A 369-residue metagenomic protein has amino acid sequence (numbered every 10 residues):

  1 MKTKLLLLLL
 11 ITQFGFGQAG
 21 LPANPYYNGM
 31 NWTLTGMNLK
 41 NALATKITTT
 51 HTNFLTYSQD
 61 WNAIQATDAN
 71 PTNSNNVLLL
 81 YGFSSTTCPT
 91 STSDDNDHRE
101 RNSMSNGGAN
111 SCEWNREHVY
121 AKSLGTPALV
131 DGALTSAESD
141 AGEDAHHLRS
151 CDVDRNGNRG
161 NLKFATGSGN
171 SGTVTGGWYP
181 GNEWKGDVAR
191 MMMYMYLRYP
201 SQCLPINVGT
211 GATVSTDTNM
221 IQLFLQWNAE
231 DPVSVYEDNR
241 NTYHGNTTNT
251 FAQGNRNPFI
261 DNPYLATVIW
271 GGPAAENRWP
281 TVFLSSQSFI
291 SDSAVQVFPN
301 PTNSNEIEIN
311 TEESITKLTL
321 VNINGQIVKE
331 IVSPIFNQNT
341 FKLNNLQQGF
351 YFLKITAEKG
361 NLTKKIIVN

Functional and structural regions predicted by a protein language model:
K4-Q13: Sec-dependent N-terminal signal peptides
L6, Q287-N369: C-terminal outer-membrane/trafficking sorting elements
G15-G20, P273-S293: Low-complexity, Pro/Thr/Ser/Gly/Ala-rich linker/spacer regions in secreted, extracellular modular proteins
Q18-T90: N-terminal module-boundary/linker segments of secreted carbohydrate-active enzymes
Y57-A66, N96-N102, A133-A137, W178-Y179: Short alpha-helical segments and helix-capping/turn motifs at coil-helix boundaries
C88-E113: Short, His- and charge-rich active-site/binding loops that engage polyanionic ligands
S105-N115, V119-F283: Domain-level detector of nuclease and nuclease-like folds in predominantly extracellular/periplasmic contexts
